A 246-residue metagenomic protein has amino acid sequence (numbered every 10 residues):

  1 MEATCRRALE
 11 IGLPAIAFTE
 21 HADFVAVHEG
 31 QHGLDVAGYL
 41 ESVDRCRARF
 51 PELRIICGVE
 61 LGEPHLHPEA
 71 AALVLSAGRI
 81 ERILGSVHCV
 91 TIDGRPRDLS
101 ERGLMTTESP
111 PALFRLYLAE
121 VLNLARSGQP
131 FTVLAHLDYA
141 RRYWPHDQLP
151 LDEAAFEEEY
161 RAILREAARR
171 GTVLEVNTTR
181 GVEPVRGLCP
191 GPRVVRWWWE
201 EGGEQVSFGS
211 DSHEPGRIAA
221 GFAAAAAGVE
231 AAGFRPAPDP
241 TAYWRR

Functional and structural regions predicted by a protein language model:
M1, F24-V25, G30, G78 (+3 more regions): Divalent metal-binding pocket/active-site signature
M1, I92, D147-R246: Charged catalytic cores and adjacent phosphate/nucleic-acid-binding surfaces used for phosphate/nucleic-acid chemistry
M1-P68, E81, Y143-A154, E214-A220 (+1 more regions): An N-terminally biased module of ancient metal coordination in phosphate/nucleic-acid-related enzymes
L9-E10, L40-E52, A71-L84, R126-Q129 (+2 more regions): Acidic (Asp/Glu)-rich catalytic clusters
I16, D44-C46, L84-V87, P110-R115 (+3 more regions): Short, surface-exposed, polar/charged, turn-prone segments marking secondary-structure boundaries
I16-F18, I55-V59, I83-G85, V133-A135 (+2 more regions): Hydrophobic faces of well-ordered beta-strands that scaffold small-molecule active sites in alpha/beta enzyme cores
E60, L66, H88, Y139 (+1 more regions): Residues that form or immediately flank small-molecule/cofactor binding pockets and catalytic motifs
E69-A71, V121: Glycine-rich, charged/polar anion/phosphate-binding loops that engage phosphate groups from diverse ligands
